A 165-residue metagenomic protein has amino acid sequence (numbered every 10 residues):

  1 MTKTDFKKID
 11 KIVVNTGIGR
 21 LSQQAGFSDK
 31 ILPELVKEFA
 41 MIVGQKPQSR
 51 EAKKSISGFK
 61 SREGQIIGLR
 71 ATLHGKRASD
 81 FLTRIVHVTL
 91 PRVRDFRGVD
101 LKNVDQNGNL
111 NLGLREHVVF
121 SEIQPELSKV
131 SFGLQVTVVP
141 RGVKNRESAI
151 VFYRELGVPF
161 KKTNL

Functional and structural regions predicted by a protein language model:
M1-L165: Ribosome-associated RNA-binding proteins
